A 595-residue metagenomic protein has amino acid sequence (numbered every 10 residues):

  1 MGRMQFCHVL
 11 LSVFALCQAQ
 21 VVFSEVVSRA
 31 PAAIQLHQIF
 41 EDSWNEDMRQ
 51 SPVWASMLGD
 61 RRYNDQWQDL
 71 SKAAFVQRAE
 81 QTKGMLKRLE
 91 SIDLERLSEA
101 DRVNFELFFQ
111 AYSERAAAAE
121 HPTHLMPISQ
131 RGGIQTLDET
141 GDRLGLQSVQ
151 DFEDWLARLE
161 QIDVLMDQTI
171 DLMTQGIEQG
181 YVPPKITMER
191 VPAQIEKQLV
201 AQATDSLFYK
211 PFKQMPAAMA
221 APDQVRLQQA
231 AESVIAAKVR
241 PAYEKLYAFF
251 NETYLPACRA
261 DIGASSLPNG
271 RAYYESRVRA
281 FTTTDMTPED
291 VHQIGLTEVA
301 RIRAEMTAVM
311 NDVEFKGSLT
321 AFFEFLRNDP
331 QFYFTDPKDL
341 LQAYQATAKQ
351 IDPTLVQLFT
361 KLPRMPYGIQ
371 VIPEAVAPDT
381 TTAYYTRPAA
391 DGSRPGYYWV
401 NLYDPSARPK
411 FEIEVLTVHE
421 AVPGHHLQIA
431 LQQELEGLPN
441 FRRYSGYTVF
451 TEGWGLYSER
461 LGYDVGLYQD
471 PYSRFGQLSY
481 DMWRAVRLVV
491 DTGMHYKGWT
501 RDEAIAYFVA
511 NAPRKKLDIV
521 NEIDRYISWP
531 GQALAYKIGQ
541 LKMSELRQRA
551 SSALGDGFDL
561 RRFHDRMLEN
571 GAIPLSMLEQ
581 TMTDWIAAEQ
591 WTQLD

Functional and structural regions predicted by a protein language model:
M1-F6: Positively charged n-region of N-terminal signal peptides that target proteins for export
C7-Q18: Bacterial N-terminal signal peptides
V21-D595: N-terminal maturation segment of proteins
